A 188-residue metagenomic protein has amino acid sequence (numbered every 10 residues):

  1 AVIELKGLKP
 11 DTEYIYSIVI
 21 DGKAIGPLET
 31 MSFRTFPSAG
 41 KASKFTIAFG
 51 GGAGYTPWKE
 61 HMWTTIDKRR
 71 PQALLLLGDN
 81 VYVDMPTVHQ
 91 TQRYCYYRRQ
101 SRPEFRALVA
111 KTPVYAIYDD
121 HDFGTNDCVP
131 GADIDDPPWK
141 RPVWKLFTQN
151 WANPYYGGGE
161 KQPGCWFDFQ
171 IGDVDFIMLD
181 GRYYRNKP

Functional and structural regions predicted by a protein language model:
A1-P188: Metal-dependent phosphoester/phosphodiester hydrolase catalytic core
